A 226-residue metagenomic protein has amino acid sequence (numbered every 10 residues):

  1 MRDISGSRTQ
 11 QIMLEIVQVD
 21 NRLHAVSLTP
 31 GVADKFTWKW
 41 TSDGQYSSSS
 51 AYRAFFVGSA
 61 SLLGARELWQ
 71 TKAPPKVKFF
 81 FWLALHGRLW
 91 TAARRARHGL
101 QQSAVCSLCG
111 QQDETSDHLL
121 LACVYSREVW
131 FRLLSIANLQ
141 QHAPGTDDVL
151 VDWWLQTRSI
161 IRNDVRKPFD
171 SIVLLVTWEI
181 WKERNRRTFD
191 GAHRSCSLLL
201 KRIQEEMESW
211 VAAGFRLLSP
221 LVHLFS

Functional and structural regions predicted by a protein language model:
M1-S226: A helix-boundary/hinge signal
